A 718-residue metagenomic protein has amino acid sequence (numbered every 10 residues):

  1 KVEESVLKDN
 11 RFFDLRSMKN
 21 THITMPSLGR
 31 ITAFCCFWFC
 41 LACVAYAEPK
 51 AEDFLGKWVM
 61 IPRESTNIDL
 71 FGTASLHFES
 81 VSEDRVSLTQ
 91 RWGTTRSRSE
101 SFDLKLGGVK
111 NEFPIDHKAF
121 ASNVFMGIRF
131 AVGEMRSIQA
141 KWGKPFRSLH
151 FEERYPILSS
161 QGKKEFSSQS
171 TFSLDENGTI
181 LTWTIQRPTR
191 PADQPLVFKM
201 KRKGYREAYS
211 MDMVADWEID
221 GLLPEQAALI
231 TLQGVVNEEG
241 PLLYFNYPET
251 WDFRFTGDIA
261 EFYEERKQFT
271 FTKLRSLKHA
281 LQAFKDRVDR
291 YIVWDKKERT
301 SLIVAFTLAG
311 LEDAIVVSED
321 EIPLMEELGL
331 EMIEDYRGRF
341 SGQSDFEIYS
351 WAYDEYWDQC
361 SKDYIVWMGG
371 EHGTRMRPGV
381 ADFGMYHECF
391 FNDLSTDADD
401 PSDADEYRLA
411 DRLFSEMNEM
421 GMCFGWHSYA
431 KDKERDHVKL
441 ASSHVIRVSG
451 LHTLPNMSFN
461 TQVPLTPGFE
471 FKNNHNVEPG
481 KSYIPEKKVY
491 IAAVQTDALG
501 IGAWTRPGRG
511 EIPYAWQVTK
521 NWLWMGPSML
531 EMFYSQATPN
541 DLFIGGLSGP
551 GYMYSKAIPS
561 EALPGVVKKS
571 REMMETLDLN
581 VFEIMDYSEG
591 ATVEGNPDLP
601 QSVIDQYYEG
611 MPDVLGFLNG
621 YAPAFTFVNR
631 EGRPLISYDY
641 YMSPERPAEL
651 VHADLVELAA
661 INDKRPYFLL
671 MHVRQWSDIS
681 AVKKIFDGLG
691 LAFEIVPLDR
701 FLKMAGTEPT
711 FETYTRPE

Functional and structural regions predicted by a protein language model:
T32-A42: Bacterial N-terminal signal peptides
E48-G204: Hydrophobic small-molecule pocket/channel-lining residues, especially in calycin-type beta-barrels
D84-G93, L181-I185, D286-T300, E419-Y429 (+2 more regions): Short, hydrophobic/proline-enriched secondary-structure or compact coil segments at domain edges
G204-E312, D320-E327, E331-F346, A352-Y353 (+1 more regions): Mature N-terminal, pre-catalytic/accessory segment of carbohydrate-active enzymes
D216-I230, V236-E238, L243-T256, F262-K285 (+7 more regions): Acidic-and-aromatic substrate-binding clefts and catalytic sites of carbohydrate-active enzymes
P241, W294-G384, Q517-P597: Metal-dependent polysaccharide deacetylase catalytic core of the NodB/CE4 family, i.e., the active-site-bearing domain
G384-R509: Non-catalytic propeptide/linker segments at domain boundaries
L409-N418, I484-I491, Q495-A503, R509-E511 (+3 more regions): Catalytic grooves of carbohydrate-active enzymes
